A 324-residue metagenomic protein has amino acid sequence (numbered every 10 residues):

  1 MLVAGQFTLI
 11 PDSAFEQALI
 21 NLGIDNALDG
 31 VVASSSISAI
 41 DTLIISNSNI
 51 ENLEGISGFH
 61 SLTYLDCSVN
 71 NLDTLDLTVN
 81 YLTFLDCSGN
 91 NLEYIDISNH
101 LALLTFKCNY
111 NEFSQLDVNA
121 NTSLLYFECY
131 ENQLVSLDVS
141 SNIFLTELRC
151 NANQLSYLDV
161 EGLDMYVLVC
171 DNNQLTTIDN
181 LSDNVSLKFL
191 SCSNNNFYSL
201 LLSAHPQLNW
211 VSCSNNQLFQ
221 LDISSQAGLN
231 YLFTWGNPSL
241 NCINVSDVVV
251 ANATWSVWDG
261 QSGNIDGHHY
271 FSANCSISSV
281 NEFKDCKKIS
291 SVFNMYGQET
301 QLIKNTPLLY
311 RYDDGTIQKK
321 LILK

Functional and structural regions predicted by a protein language model:
M1-Y64, L101, T122, I143 (+2 more regions): N-terminal capping/linker segments that flank leucine-rich repeat
I10, H268, S272-E299: Residue-level detector of functionally pivotal "anchor" positions at catalytic/ligand-binding pockets or at interdomain
D41-L43, L65-C67, L85-C87, L104-C108 (+6 more regions): Conserved hydrophobic beta-strand positions in leucine-rich repeat
S48, N70, N80, N90 (+7 more regions): Consensus "Asn ladder" position of solenoid repeat domains
L53-I56, L75, I95, L116 (+6 more regions): Canonical leucine-rich repeat
G58-S61, T78-T83, H100-L103, N119-L124 (+7 more regions): Leucine-rich repeat
P307-K324: C-terminal tail/sorting-segment detector
